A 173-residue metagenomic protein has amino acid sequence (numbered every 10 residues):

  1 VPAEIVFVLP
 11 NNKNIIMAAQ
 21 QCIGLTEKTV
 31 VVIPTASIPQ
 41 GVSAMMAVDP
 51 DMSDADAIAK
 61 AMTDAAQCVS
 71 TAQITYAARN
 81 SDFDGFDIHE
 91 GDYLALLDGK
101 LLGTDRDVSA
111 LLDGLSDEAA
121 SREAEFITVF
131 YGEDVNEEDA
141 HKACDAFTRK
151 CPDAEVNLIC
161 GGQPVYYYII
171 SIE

Functional and structural regions predicted by a protein language model:
V1-E173: N-terminal loops that bind phosphate or other acidic moieties and the adjacent beta-alpha structural core
